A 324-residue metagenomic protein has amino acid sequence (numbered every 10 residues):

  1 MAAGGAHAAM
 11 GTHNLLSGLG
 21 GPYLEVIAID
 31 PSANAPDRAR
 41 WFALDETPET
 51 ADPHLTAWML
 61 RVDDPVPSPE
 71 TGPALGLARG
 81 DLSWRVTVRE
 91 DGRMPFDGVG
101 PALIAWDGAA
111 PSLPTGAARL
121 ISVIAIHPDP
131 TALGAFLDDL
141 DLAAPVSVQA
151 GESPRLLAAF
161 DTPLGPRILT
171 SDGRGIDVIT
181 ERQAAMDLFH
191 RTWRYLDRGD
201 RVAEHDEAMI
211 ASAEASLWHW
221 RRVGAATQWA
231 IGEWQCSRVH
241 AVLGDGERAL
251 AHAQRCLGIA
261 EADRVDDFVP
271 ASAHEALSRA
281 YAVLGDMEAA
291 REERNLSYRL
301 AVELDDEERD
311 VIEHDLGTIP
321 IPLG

Functional and structural regions predicted by a protein language model:
M1, M10-T12, G18-T180: Glyoxalase I/VOC metalloenzyme domain signal
I179-D187, E207, T227, F268: Residue signature of alpha-solenoid helical repeat architecture, marking inter-repeat boundaries and helix-start
M186-D187, I231, S272, V311: Residue register of alpha-helical TPR repeats
W193, A213-R221, Q254-A262, N295-D306: Amphipathic alpha-helical segments of tetratricopeptide repeats
